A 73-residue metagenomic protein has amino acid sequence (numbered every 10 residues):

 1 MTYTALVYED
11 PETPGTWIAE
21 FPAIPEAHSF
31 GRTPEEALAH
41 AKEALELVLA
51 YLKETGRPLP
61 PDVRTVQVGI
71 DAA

Functional and structural regions predicted by a protein language model:
M1-L6, A39-A73: Short, charged, surface-exposed hinge/linker loops at domain edges that act as mobile lids or interdomain connectors
E9-I24: Short aromatic-glycine-(Arg/Gly/Cys) micro-motifs in beta-strand/loop hairpins
T13, S29, E54: Short glycine/serine/threonine-biased micro-segments
T16, R32, R57: Gly/Ser/Thr-rich helix-start
E20, E36, E43: Acidic-residue sensor for enzyme active/binding pockets
P22, H28, R57: Flexible, active-site-adjacent loop/turn segments at secondary-structure boundaries
P25-E36: A short, exposed loop/beta-hairpin motif centered on an aromatic-Gly-Thr core
